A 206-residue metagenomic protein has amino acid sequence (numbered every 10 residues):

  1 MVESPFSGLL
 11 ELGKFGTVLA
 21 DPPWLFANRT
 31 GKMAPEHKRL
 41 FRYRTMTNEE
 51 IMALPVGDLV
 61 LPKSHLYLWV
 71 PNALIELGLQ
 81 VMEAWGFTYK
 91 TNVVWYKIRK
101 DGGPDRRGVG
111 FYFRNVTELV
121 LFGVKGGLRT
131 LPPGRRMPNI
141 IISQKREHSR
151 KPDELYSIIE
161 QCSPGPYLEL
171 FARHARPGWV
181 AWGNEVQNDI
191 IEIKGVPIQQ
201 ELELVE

Functional and structural regions predicted by a protein language model:
M1-E206: Class I S-adenosyl-L-methionine-dependent methyltransferase catalytic core
